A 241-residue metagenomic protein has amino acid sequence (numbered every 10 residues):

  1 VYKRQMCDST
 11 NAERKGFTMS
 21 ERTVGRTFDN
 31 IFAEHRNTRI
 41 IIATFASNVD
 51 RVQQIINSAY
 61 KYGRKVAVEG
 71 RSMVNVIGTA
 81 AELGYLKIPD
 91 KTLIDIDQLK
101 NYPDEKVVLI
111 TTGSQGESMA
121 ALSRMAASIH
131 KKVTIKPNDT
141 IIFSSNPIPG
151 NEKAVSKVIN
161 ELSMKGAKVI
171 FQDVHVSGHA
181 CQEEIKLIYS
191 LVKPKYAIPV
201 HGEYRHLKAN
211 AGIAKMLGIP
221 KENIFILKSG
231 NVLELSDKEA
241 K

Functional and structural regions predicted by a protein language model:
V1-Y2: Short, small-residue-biased leader/transition segments that mark boundaries at the very start of proteins
S9: Active-site loop-to-helix "anion-binding N-cap" substructures in soluble metabolic enzymes
R14-S144, I148-K241: Hard-cation-handling environments
